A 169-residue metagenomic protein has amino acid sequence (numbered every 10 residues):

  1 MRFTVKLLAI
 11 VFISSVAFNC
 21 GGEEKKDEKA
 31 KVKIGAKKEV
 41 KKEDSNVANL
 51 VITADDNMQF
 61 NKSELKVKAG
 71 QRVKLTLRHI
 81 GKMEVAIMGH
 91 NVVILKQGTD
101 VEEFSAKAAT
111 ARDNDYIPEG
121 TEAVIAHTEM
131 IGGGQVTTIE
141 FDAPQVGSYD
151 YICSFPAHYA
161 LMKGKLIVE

Functional and structural regions predicted by a protein language model:
M1-L7: Positively charged n-region of N-terminal signal peptides that target proteins for export
V16-N19: C-terminal motif of bacterial Sec signal peptides marking the signal peptidase cleavage site
G22-L50, K96-D113, H158-E169: Extracytoplasmic/periplasmic copper-protein system
E24-A36, Q59, R78, A126-E169: Extracellular/periplasmic metallocenter environments
E43-V73: N-terminal edge beta-strand
G81-V85: Extended, low-complexity, turn-rich repeat/linker tracts enriched in Gly/Pro/Ser/Thr and Asp/Glu that occur
N91-L95: Beta-strand signatures of extracellular beta-sandwich domains
T99-Q145: Extracytoplasmic beta-sandwich strand-turn segments characteristic of Greek-key/jelly-roll folds
